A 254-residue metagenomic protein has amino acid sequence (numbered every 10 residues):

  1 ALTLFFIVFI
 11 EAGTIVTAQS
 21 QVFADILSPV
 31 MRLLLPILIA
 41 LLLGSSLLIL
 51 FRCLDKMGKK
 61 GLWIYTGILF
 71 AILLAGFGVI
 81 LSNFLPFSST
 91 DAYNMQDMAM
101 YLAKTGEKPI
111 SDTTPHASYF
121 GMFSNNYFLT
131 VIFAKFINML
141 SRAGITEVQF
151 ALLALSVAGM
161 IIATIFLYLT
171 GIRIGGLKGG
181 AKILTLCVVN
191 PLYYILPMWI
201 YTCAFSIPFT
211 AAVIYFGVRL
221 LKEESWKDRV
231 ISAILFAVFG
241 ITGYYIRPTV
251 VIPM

Functional and structural regions predicted by a protein language model:
A1-V79: Start-transfer (signal-anchor) and selected internal transmembrane alpha helices of multi-pass inner/ER membrane
I26-A40, A237-M254: Transmembrane helices and adjacent periplasmic/lumenal helix-loop junctions of polyprenol-phosphate-dependent
L27-S46, F128, I132, A154-I162 (+2 more regions): Membrane-embedded alpha-helical segments of multi-pass membrane proteins, especially the transmembrane helices
L54-K59, F70-F77, M160, R173-I174 (+1 more regions): Transmembrane and membrane-interface helices of multi-pass, inner-membrane envelope-modifying transferases
D97-M100, H116-I145, V157-A158: Short hydrophobic/aromatic helix or loop-helix immediately within or flanking a transmembrane segment in polytopic
E147-F150, I162-V189, P208, W226: Transmembrane-helix signature of polytopic, membrane-embedded enzymes that assemble or transfer cell-envelope glycans
L152-G159, K182-G217, L221, T242-P253: Multi-pass, polyprenyl lipid-linked donor-dependent membrane glycosyltransferases
I174, V213-I231: Membrane-interface transmembrane helices that cradle and orient dolichyl/undecaprenyl
